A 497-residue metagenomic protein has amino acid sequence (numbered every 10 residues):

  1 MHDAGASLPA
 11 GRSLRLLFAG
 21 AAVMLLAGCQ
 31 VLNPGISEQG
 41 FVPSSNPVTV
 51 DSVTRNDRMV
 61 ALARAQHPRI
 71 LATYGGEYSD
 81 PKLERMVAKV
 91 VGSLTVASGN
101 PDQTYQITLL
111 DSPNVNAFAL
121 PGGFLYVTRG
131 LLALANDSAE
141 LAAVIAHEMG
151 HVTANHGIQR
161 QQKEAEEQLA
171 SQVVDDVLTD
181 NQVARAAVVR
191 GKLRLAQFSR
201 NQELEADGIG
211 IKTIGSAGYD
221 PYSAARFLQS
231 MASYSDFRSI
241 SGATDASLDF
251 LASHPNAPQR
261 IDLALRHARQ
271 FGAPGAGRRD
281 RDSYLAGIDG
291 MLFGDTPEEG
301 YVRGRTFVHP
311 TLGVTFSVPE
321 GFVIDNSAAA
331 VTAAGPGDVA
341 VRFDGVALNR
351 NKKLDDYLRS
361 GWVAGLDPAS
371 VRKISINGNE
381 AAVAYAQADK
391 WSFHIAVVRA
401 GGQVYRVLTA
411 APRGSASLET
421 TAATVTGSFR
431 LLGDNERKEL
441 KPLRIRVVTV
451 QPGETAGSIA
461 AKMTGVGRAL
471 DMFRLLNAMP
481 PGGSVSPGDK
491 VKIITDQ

Functional and structural regions predicted by a protein language model:
M1-R12: N-terminal secretory signal peptides that target proteins for export/translocation
H2, L16-F18, L26-F316, V323 (+6 more regions): A Zn2+-metalloprotease active-site environment signal
A142, I324, V407-R444: Surface-exposed amphipathic alpha-helical segments
T315, G321-V323, E380, T455 (+1 more regions): Residue-level marker of beta-strand positions
R342, R359-R406: Signature of long, low-cysteine stretches enriched in small and polar/charged residues
D434-G467, D489: Primarily a LysM-type cell-wall glycan-binding module
R468-Q497: Extracellular LysM carbohydrate-binding repeats and other cell-envelope/extracellular binding modules
